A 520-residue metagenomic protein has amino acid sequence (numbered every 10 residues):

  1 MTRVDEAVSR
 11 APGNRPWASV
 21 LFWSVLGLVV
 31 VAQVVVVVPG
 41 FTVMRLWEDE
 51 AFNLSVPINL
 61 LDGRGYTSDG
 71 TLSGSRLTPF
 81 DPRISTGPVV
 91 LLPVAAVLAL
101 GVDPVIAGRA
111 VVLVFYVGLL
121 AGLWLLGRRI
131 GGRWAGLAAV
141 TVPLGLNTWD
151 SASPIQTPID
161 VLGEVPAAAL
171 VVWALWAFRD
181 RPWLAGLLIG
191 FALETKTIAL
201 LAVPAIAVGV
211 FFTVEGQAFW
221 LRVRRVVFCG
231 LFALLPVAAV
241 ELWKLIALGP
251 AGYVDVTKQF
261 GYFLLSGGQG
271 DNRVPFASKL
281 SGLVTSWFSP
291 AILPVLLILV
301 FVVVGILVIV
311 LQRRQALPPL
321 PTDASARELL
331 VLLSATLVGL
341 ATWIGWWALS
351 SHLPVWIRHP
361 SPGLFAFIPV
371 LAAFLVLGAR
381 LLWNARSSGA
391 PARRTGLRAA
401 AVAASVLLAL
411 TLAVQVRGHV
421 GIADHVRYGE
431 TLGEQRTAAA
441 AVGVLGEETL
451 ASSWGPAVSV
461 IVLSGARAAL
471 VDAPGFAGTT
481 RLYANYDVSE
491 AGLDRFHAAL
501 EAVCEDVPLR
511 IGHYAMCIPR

Functional and structural regions predicted by a protein language model:
R10, L170-L184, G216: Membrane-interface transmembrane helices that cradle and orient dolichyl/undecaprenyl
V34, A199, I344, F374-V376 (+1 more regions): Transmembrane alpha-helical segments
V36, V223-V302, V338-T342: Membrane-lumen/periplasm interface segments of specific transmembrane helices in polyprenyl phosphate-linked
V105, R109, Y116-L119, T141-V165 (+1 more regions): Aromatic- and kink-enriched transmembrane "portal" helix at the membrane-lumen/periplasm boundary that abuts
L123-W149, A168-A169, L184: Transmembrane-helix signature of polytopic, membrane-embedded enzymes that assemble or transfer cell-envelope glycans
G163-E164, L201, S325, L329-L330 (+2 more regions): Hydrophobic/aromatic-rich transmembrane helices and adjacent perimembrane loops
V171-V172, P182-T197, A202-V208, L235: Membrane-interface alpha helices of multi-pass inner-membrane proteins
R417, T431, A439-A491, R510-I511 (+1 more regions): Short periplasmic/luminal acceptor-recognition loop of GT-C membrane glycosyltransferases, typified by
